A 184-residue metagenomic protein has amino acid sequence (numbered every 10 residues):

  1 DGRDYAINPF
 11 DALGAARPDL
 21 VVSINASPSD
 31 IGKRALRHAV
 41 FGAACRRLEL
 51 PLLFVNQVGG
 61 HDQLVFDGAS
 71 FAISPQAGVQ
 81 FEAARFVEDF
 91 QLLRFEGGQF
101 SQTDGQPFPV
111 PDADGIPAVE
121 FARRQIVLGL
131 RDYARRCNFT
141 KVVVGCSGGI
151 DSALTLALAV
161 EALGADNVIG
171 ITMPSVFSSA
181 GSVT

Functional and structural regions predicted by a protein language model:
D1-G145, L156-N167: Enzyme catalytic cores with a strong preference for nitrogen-chemistry domains
P51, M173-V176: Short, proline-centered helix/strand-breaking motifs
G149: Conserved G/P- and acidic residue-centered "switch" motifs that form tight phosphate/ATP-binding loops in soluble
S152-T155, S179-A180: Short glycine/serine/threonine-rich phosphate/pyrophosphate-binding segments that cradle anionic phosphate groups
G170: Short beta-strand "acidic-cap" motif of Rossmann-like dinucleotide-binding folds
S175-T184: ATP-dependent adenylate-handling ligase core
